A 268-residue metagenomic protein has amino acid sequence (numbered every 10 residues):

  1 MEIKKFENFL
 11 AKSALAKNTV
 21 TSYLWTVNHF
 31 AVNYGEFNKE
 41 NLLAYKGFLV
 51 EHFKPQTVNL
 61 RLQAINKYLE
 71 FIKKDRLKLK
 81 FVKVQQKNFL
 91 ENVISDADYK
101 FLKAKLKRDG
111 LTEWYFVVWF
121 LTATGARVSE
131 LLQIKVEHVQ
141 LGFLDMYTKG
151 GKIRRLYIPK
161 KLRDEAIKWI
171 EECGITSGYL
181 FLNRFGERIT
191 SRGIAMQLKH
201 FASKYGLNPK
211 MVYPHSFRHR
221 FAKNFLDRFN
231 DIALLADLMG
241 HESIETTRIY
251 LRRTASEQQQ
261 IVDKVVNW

Functional and structural regions predicted by a protein language model:
M1-W268: Conserved catalytic core of the tyrosine transesterase superfamily
